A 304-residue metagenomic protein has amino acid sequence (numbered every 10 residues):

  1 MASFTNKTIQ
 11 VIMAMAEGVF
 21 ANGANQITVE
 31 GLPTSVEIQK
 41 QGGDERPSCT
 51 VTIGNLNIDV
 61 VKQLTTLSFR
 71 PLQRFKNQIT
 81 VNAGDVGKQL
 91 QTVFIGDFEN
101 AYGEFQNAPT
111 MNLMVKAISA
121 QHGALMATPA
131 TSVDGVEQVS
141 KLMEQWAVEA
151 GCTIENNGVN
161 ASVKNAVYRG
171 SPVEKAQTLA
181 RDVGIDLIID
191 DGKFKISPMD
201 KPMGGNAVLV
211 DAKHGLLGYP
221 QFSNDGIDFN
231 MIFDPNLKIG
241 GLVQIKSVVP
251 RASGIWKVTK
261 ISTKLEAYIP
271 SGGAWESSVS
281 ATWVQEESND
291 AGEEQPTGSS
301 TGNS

Functional and structural regions predicted by a protein language model:
M1-L113, A267-I269: Assembly/oligomerization scaffold segments
G43-S68, M199-S304: An acidic/polar, Gly/Ser/Thr-rich interaction patch typically located in mid-to-C-terminal regions of proteins
C49-L56, F75, A117, T128-I154 (+3 more regions): Amphipathic, non-transmembrane alpha-helical segments in extracytoplasmic/periplasmic proteins
I58-D59, G87-K88, E104-F105, H122-A124 (+4 more regions): Short beta-strands and strand-coil junctions in structured, solvent-facing domains, enriched
Q78-V81, S140-W146, L217, G298-S304: Short, cationic low-complexity segments
F105-H122, E149-P220: Short beta-strand-centered interaction patches in the first periplasmic/extracellular domains of large envelope
G123-S132, A161: Short acidic, glycine/Ser/Thr-rich loop/turn "cap" segments at secondary-structure junctions
